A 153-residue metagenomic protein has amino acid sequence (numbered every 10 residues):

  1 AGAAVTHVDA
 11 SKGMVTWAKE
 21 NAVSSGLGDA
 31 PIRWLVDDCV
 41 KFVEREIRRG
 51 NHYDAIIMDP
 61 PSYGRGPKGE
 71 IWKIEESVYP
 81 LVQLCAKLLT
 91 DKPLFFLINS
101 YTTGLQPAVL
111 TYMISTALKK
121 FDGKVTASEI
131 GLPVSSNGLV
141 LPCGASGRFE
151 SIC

Functional and structural regions predicted by a protein language model:
A1-G2, T16: Glycine-rich adenosyl-nucleotide cofactor-binding module
A4-D9: Conserved SAM-binding motif I beta-strand of class I
A10-I57: S-adenosyl-L-methionine
V36, D54-L84: Mobile active-site "lid"/loop adjacent to the S-adenosyl-L-methionine
E44-I47, P67-G69, A108-V109: Short, well-ordered secondary-structure micro-motifs
L84, L89-F95: Short glycine-dipeptide loop
P93-C153: C-terminal catalytic and target-recognition region of SAM-dependent MTase-like enzymes, primarily methyltransferases
